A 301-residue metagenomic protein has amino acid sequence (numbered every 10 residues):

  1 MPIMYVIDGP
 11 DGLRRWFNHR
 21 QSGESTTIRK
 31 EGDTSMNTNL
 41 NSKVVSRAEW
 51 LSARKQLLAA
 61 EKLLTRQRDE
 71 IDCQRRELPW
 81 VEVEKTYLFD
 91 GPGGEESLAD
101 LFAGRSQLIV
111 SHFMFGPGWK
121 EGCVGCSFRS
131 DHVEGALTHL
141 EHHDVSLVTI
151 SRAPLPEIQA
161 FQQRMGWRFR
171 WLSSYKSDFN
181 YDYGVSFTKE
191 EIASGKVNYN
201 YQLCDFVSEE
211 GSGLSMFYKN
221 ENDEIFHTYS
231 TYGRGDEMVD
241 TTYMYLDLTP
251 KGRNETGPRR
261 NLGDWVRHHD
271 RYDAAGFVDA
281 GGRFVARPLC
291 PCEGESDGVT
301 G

Functional and structural regions predicted by a protein language model:
M1-M4: Methionine residue identity
V6-G9: Short hydrophobic alpha-helical segments enriched in small aliphatic residues
W16-S35: Short, Lys/Arg-enriched N-terminal segments with co-localized hydrophobic residues within the first ~10-30 amino acids
E31-L108, F113-F128, E134-H143, F161-Q163 (+1 more regions): Non-globular targeting/processing and membrane-anchoring segments
E141-E157, F169-D178: Thiol-based oxidoreductase modules, predominantly thioredoxin-like and allied folds used for disulfide exchange
M165-W167: Short, surface-exposed, charged loop/turn segments at secondary-structure junctions
